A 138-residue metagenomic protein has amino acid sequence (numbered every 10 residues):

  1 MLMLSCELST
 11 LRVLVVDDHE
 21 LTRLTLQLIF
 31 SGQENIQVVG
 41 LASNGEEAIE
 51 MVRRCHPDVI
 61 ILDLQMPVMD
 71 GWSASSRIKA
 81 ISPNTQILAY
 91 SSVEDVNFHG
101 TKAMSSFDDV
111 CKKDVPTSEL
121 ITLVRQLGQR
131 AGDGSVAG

Functional and structural regions predicted by a protein language model:
M1-R12, S118-G138: Non-catalytic signal-transmission and effector/linker regions of two-component phosphorelay proteins
D17, D63: Active-site residues of response regulator receiver
E20-G40: Two-component/phosphorelay signaling modules centered on CheY-like receiver
N44-E47, D70-S73: Acidic catalytic/metal-coordinating carboxylates
C55-I61: Active-site beta3 strand of CheY-like receiver
M66: Receiver (REC) domain active-site loop signature in two-component systems and cognate sites in sensor histidine kinases
S73, V93-C111, V115-L123: Alpha4 helix (beta4-alpha4-beta5 surface) of REC/receiver domains from two-component response regulators
